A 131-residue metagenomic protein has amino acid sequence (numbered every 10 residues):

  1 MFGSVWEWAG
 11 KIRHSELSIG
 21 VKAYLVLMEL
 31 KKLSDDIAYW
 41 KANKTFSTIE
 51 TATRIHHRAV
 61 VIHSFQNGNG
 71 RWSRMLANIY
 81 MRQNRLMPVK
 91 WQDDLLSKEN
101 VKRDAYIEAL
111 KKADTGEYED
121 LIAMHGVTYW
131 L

Functional and structural regions predicted by a protein language model:
M1-L131: FIC/Doc superfamily catalytic core
